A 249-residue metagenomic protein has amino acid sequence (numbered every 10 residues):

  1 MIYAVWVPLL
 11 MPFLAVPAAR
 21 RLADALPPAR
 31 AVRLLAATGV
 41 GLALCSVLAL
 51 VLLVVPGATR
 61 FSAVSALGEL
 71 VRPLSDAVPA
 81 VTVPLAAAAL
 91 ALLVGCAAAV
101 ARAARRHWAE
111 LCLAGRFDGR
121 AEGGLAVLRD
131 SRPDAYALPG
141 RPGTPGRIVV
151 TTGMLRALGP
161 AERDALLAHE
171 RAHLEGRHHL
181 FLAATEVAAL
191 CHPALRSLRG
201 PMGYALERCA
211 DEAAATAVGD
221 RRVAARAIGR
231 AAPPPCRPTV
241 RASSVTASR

Functional and structural regions predicted by a protein language model:
M1-L9, C45-L52: Alpha-helical transmembrane segments of integral membrane proteins, especially early/N-terminal helices
V5-D24: N-terminal signal-anchor/start-transfer transmembrane helix
M11, R21, V55, T59-S62 (+1 more regions): Alpha-helical membrane segments of multi-pass proteins
A18-A31, L85, A89, L93-L182 (+1 more regions): Polar-ligand-bearing catalytic/cofactor-coordination segments of membrane-embedded or membrane-tethered inner-membrane
P28-G41: Loop-to-helix transition at the N-terminal end of transmembrane alpha-helices
A37, V187, A227-A231: Short acidic/histidine-centered micro-motifs embedded in hydrophobic/aromatic stretches that mark compact functional
C45-L48, L52-T59, G68-G115: Transmembrane alpha-helices and immediately adjacent membrane-cytoplasm interface residues in multi-pass integral
V51, A184-T185: Hydrophobic alpha-helical transmembrane segments that constitute the membrane-spanning cores of multi-pass membrane
